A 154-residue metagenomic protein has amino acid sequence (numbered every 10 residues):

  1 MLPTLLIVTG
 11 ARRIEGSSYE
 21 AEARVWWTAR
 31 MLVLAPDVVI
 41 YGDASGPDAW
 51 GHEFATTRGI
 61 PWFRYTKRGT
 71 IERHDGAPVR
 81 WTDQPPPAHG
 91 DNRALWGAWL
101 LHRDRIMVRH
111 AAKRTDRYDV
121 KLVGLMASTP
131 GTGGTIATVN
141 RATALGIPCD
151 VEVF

Functional and structural regions predicted by a protein language model:
L2-F154: Acidic/glycine-enriched connector segments
